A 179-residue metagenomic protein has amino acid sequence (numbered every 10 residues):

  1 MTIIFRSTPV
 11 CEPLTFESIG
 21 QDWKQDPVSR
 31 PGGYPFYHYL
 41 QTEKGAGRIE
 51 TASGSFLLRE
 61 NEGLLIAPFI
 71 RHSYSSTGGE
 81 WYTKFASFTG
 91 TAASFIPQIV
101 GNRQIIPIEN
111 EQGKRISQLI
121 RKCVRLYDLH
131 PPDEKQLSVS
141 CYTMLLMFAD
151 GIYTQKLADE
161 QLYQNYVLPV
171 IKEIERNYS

Functional and structural regions predicted by a protein language model:
M1-E62, T77-G78, V100-I106: Generic protein-terminus/edge-of-domain signal
G54-L57, P131-E134, N165: Membrane-helix interface segments
S55, F69-A92: Ligand-binding loop in jelly-roll beta-barrel domains
Q98-I120: Aromatic/histidine-rich interaction motifs
G113-S117, S138, L157-S179: A short, Lys/Arg-enriched amphipathic alpha-helix from helix-turn-helix/homeodomain DNA-binding modules
K122-D133, L146-L157, P169-S179: Basic, amphipathic alpha-helical hairpins
